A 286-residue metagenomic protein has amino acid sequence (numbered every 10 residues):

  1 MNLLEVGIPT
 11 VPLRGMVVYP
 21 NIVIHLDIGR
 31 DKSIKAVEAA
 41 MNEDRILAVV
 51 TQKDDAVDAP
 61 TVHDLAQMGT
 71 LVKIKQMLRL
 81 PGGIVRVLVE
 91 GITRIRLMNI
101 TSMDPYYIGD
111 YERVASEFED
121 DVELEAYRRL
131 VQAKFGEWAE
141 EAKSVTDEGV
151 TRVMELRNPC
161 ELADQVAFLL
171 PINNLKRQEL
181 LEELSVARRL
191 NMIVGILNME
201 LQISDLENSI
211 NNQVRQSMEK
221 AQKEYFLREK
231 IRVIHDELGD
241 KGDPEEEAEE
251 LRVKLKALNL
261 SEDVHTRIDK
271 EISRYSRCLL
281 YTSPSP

Functional and structural regions predicted by a protein language model:
M1-T151: Positively charged
V23, D64, R152, L156 (+2 more regions): Short, charged/polar micro-motifs that form catalytic or ligand-binding hotspots
E148-V153, E161-A163: Short amphipathic alpha-helical interface segments
R157-S283: Extended, charged alpha-helical coiled-coil/arm scaffolds that mediate oligomerization and mechanical coupling in large
